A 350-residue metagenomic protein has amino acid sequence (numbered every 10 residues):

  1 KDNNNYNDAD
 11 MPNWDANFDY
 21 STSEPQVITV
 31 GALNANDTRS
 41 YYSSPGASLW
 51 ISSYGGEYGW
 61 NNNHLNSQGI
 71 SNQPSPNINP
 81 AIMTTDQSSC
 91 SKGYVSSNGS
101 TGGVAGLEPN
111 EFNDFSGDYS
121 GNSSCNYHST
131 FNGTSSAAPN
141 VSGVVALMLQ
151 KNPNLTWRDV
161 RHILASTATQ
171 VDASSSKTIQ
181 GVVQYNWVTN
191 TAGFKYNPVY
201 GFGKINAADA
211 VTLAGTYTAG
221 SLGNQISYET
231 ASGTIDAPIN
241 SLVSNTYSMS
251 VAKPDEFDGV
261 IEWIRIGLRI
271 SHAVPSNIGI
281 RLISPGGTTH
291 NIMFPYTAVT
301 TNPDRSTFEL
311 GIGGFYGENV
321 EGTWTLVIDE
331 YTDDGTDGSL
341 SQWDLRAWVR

Functional and structural regions predicted by a protein language model:
K1-P12: Short, flexible/disordered intra-domain loops and linkers
D10-A146: Extracellular S/T/G-rich loop segment that most often corresponds to the catalytic His/Ser-adjacent loop
E24-T29, A47-L49, N154-W157, T288 (+1 more regions): Loop/turn elements at helix/coil->beta-strand transitions in domains of secreted/extracellular proteins
Q26-V27, N110-S136, Q150-T246: C-terminal subdomain of the subtilisin-like protease fold in secreted/lumenal serine endopeptidases
V27, G46-S48, N197-K204, N277 (+2 more regions): Extracellular structured ligand-interaction cores
V30, I51, S135, V144 (+4 more regions): Residue-level detector of buried hydrophobic side-chain packing in well-ordered secondary-structure elements
G31-L33, T189, V260-I264: Short Pro/Gly-enriched beta-strand edge/turn motifs at strand-loop
G215-R350: Loop and turn regions of beta-sandwich accessory domains that flank beta-strands and are enriched in small/polar
